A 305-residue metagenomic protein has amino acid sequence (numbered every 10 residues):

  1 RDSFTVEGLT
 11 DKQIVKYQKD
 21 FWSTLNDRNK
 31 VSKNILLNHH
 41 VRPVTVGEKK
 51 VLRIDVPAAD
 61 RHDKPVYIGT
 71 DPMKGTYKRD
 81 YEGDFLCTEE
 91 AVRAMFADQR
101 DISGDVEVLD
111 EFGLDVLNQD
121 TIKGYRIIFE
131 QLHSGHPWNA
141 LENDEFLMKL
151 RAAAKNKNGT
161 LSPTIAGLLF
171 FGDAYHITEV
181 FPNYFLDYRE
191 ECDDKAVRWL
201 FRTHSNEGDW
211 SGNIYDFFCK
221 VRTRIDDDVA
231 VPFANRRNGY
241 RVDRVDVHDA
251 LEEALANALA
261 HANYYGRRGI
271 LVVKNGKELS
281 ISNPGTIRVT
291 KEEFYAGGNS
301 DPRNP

Functional and structural regions predicted by a protein language model:
R1-V247, L255-P305: Conserved N-terminal catalytic/coupling substructures associated with nucleotide/phosphate chemistry
A250: Conserved N-box helix within the HATPase_c
